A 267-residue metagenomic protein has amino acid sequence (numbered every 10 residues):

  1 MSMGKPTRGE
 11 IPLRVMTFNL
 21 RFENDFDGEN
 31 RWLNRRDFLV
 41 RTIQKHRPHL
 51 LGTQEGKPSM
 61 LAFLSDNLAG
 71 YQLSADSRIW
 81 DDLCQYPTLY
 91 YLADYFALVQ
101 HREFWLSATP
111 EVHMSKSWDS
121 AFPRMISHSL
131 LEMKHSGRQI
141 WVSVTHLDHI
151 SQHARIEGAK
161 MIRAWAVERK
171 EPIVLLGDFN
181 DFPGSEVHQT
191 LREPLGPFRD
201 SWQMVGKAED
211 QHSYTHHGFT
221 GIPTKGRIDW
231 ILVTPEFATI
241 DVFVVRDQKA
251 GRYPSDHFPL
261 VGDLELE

Functional and structural regions predicted by a protein language model:
M1-N67, R78-Q85, E267: N-terminal, active-site-proximal structural segment of metallo-dependent hydrolase catalytic domains
S2-K5, Y95, H153, A166-I173 (+1 more regions): Metal-dependent phosphoester-hydrolase catalytic domains
G4, L50-Q139, V244: Structured beta-strand-rich core segments of catalytic domains in phosphoester-bond hydrolases
P12-D25, V99-F104, H128, R138-D148: Active-site-proximal beta-strand elements of phosphoester/diester hydrolases
T17-R35, L106-S120, D148: Acidic/histidine-rich helix-loop elements that form or flank divalent-metal/phosphate-binding sites at the catalytic
R21, K57, H146-D148, F179-F182 (+1 more regions): Catalytic metal-binding/acid-base residues of hydrolase active sites
L51-Q54, A75-D76, V174-D178, D200-W202: Active-site neighborhood of phospho(di)ester-bond hydrolases with catalytic His/Asp-centered motifs
P123-S143, Q152-D181, S185-T190: His/acidic metal-ligating clusters that form di-metal
